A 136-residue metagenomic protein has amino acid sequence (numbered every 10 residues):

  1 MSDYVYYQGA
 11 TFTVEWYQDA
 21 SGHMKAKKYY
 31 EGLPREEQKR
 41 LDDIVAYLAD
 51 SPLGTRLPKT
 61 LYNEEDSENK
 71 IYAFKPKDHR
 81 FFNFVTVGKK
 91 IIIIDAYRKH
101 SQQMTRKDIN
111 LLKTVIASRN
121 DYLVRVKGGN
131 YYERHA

Functional and structural regions predicted by a protein language model:
M1-D78, G88-K90, R98-A136: Basic, Lys/Arg-enriched alpha-helical interface segments
